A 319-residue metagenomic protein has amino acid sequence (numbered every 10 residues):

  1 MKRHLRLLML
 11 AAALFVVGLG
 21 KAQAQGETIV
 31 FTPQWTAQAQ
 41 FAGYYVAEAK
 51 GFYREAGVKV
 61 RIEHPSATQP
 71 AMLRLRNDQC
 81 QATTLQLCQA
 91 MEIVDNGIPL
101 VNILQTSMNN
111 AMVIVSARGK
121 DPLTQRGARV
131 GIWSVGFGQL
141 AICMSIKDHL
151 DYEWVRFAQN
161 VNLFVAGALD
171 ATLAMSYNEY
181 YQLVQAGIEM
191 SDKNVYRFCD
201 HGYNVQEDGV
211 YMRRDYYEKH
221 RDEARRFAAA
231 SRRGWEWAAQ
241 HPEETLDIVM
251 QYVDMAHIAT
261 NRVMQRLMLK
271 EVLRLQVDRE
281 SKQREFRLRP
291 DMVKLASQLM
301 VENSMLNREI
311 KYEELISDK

Functional and structural regions predicted by a protein language model:
M1-M9: Bacterial N-terminal signal peptides that target proteins for export
L8-G18: Bacterial N-terminal signal peptides
L19-A24: Sec/Tat signal peptide C-region and signal peptidase I cleavage site
Q25-F157, L163-M175, N204: Short, glycine-/small- and polar/acidic-enriched structural segments that line small-molecule recognition paths
E55, G127, F198-Y203, Q276-L288: Short, solvent-exposed loop/beta-turn-alpha elements that line the ligand-binding surface or hinge of extracytoplasmic
C88-Q89, Q159-L163, G167-I258: Pocket-lining segment of extracytoplasmic ligand-binding domains
H149-W154, M190-V195, M255-K270, N307-E314: Short, surface-exposed acidic
K219-M305: Secondary-structure end/capping motifs
